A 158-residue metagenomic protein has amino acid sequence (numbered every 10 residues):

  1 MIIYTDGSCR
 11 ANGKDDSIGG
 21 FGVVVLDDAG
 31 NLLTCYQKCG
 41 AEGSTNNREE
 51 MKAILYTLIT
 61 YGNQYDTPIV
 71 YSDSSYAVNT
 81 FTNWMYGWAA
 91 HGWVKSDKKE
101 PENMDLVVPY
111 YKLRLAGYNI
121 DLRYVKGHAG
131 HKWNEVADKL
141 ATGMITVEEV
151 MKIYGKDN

Functional and structural regions predicted by a protein language model:
M1-E49, I59-G62, D66, D138 (+2 more regions): RNase H-like nuclease fold core
S8-K14, Y56-V136, I153: RNase H catalytic domain
E50, I54: Short, conserved alpha-helix that lines the donor NDP-sugar binding/gating region of sugar-transfer enzymes
